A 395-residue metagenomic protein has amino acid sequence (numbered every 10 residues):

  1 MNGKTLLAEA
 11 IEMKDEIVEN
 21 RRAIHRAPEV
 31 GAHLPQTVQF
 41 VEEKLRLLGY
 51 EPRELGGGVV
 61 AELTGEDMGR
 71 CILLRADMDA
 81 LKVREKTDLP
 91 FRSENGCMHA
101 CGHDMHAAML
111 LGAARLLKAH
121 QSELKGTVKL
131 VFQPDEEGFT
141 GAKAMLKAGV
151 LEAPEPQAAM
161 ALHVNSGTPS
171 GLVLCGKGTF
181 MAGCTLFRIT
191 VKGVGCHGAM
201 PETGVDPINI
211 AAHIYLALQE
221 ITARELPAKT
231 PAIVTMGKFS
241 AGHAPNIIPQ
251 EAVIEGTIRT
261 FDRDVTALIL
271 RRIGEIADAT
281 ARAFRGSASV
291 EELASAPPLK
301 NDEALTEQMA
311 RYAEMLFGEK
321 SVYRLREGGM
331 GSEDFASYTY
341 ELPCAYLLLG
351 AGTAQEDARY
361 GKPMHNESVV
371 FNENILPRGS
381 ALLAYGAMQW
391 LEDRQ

Functional and structural regions predicted by a protein language model:
N2, M13-N20, H33-K44, R70 (+18 more regions): General structural feature for long, well-ordered alpha-helical segments within catalytic domains of soluble enzymes
N2-A100, D104, A108-L124: Acidic/His- and Gly-rich active-site-bordering loop/insert found across diverse amide/peptide-bond hydrolases
I24, A61, L74, H103 (+8 more regions): Divalent metal-coordination and catalytic microenvironments
V59, L81-M98, D104-M105, S122-P249 (+2 more regions): Histidine/acidic-residue-rich, glycine-tolerant segments that coordinate divalent metal ions
L73-R75, F187-I189, Y346-A351: Non-cysteine beta-strand/loop elements that form the S-adenosyl-L-methionine
A114-H120, E152, T339-E341: Alpha-helix C-terminal capping segments
A212-Q395: Metal-dependent amide/peptide-bond hydrolase catalytic core, centered on the "pita-bread" metallohydrolase fold
